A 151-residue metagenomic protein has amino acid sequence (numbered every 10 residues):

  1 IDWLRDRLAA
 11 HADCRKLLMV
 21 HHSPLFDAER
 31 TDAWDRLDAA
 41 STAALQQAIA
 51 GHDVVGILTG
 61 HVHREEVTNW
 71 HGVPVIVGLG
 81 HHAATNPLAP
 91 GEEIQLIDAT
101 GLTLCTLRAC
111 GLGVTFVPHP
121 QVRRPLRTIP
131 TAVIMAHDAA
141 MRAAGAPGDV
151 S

Functional and structural regions predicted by a protein language model:
I1-I76, A132-V150: His/acidic metal-ligating clusters that form di-metal
A48, E66-S151: Binuclear metal-dependent phosphoesterase catalytic core
